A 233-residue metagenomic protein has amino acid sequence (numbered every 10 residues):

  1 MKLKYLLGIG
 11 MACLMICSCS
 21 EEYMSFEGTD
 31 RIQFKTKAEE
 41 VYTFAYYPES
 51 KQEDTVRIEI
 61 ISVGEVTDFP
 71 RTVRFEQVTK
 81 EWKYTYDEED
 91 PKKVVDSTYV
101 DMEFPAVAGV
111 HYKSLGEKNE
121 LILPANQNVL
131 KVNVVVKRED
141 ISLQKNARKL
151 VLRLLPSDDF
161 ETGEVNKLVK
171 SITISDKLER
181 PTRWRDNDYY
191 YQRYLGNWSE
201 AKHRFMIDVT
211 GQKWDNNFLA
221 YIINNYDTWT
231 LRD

Functional and structural regions predicted by a protein language model:
M1-C19: Sec-dependent bacterial lipoprotein signal peptides
C19-L121, V129-D233: Intrinsically disordered, low-complexity regulatory regions in eukaryotic proteins
